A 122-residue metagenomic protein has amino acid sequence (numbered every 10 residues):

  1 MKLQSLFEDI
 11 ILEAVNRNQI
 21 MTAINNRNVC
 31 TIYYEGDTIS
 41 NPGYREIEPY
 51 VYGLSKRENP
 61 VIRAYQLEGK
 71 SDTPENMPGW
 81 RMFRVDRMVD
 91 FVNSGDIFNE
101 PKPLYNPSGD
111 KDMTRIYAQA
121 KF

Functional and structural regions predicted by a protein language model:
M1-E13: Enriched but not universal
I10-F122: Core beta-strand-centered patch of the WYL/Sm-like small regulatory domain
